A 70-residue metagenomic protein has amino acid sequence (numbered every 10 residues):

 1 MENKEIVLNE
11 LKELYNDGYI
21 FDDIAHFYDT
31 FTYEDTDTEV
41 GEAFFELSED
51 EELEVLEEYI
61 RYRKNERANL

Functional and structural regions predicted by a protein language model:
M1-L70: Structural boundary micro-motifs
